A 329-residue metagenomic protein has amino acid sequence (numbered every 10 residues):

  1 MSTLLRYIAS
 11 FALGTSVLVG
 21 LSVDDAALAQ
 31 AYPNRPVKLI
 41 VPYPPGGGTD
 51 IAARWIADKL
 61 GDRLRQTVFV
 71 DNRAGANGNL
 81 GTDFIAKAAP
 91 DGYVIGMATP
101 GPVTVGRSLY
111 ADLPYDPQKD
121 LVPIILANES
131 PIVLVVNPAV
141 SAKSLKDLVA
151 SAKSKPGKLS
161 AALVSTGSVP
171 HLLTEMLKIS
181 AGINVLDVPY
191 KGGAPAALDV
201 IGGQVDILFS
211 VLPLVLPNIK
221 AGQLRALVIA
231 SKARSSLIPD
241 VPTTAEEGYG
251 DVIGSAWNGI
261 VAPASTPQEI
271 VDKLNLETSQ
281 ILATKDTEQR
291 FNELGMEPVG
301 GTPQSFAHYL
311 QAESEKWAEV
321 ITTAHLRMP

Functional and structural regions predicted by a protein language model:
M1-L5: N-terminal secretory signal peptides that target proteins for export/translocation
A9-V23: Bacterial N-terminal signal peptides
L28-K119, K158, G182-F209, N218 (+2 more regions): N-terminal (or domain-start) structured segment
N34-P36, K220, Q268-P329: An extracytoplasmic/periplasmic, membrane-proximal ligand-sensing/linker region
G47, S168, A194, G202 (+5 more regions): Soluble non-cytosolic domains of exported or imported proteins
K87-Y93, S108-P195, T244, S255-R290: Hinge/capping helix and adjacent helix->loop/strand transition within the periplasmic-binding protein
P102-D112, M176-S180, I207-V241: A ligand-binding cleft/hinge motif common to bilobed small-molecule-binding domains
